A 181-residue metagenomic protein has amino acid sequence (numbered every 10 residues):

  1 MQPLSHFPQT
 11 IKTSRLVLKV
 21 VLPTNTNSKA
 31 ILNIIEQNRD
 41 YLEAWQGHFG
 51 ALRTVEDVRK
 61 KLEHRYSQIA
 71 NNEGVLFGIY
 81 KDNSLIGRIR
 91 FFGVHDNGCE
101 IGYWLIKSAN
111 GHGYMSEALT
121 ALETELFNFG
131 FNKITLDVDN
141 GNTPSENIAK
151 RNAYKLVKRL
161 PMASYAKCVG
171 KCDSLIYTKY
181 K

Functional and structural regions predicted by a protein language model:
M1-A30, I34-Y41, L76-K181: Acyl-donor (CoA/ACP) binding surface of acyl/acetyltransferases
D40-E63: Conserved GNAT-fold acetyl-CoA-binding loop/helix
G50, E63-F77, G87: A short helix-loop-beta-strand connector motif used in the catalytic cores of GNAT acetyltransferases and, in some
